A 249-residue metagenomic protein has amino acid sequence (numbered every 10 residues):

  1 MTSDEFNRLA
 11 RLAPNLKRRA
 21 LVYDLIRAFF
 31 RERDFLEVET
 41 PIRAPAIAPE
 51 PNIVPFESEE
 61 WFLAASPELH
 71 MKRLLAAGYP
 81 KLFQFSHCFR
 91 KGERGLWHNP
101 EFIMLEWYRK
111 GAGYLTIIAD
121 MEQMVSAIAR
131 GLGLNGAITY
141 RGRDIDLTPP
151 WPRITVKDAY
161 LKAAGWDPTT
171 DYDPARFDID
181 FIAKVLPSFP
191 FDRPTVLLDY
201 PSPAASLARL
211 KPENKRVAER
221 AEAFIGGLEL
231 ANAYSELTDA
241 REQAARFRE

Functional and structural regions predicted by a protein language model:
M1-E5, F30: Auxiliary tRNA-acceptor-end handling modules of aminoacyl-tRNA synthetases
F6, L25-R27, F35, P41-L74 (+2 more regions): A translation/RNA-centric and nucleic-acid-associated enzymatic feature enriched in Class II aminoacyl-tRNA synthetases
Y23, R27, R31, I118-V125 (+1 more regions): Hydrophobic face of alpha-helices
E32-V38, R130-T139: Surface-exposed helix-capping loop/turn segments at secondary-structure junctions
W107-A137: Well-ordered alpha/beta subsegment
I138-A163: Short, conserved secondary-structure transition motifs
